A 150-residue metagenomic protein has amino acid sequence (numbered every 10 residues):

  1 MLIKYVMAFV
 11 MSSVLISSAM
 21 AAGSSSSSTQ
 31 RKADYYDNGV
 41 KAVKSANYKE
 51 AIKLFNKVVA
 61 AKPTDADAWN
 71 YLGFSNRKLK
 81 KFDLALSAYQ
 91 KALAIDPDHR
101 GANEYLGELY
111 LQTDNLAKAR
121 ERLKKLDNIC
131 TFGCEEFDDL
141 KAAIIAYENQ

Functional and structural regions predicted by a protein language model:
L2, G23-A33, R120-Q150: Terminal, low-structured helical/coil segments at or just beyond the last alpha-helical repeat
Q30-A61: Alpha-helical segment of the N-proximal tetratricopeptide repeat
A61, I95, I129-F132: Structural marker of alpha-solenoid helical repeat scaffolds
D65, H99, G133-C134: Residue-level recognition of tetratricopeptide repeat
Y71, Y105, D139-A143: Canonical tetratricopeptide repeat
